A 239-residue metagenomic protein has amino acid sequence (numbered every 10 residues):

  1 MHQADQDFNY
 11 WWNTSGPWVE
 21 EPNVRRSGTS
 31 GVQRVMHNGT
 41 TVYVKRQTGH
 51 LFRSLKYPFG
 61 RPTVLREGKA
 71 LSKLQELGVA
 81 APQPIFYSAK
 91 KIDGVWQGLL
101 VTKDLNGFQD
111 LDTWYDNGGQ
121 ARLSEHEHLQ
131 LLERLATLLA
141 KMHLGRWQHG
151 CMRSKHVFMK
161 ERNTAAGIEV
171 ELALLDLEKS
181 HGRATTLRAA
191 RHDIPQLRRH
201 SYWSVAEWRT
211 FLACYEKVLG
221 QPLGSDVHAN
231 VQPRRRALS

Functional and structural regions predicted by a protein language model:
M1-N13: N-terminal presequences and immediately downstream first alpha-helices
W11-L111, A140, L144-G145: Conserved ATP-binding subdomain of kinase catalytic cores across diverse folds
H37-T41, A165-L172: Active-site beta-strand-loop-beta-strand hairpin of nuclease catalytic cores that positions key catalytic residues
F59-P62, E127, L138, A189: Alpha-helix N-cap and loop-to-helix initiation/capping positions
K73, L77-A80, F108, W114-K155: Conserved kinase catalytic-core helix
I92-W96, R162-V170: Short, solvent-exposed loop/turn segments that connect beta-strands within catalytic domains and beta-strand-rich
M152-T164: Hydrophobic residue at the +6 position relative to the catalytic HRD Asp in the kinase catalytic loop
E169-L238: C-lobe/activation-segment region of protein kinase-like
